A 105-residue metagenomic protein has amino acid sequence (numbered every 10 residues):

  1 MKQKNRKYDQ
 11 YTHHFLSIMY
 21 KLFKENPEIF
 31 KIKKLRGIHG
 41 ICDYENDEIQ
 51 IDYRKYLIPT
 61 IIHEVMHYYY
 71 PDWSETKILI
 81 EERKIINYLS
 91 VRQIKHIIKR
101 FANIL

Functional and structural regions predicted by a protein language model:
M1-L22: Glycine-rich short-loop/terminal segments
Y11-I18, K77, Q93-H96: Exposed alpha-helical structural elements
L16-I58, Y68-P71, T76-N87: Active-site scaffold of zinc-dependent metalloenzymes
I38-I41, F101-L105: Short, functionally important secondary-structure microenvironments
I61: A conserved beta-strand element that flanks and buttresses the S-adenosyl-L-methionine
E64: Walker B catalytic acidic pair
L89-I104: Short, positively charged interaction helices/loops
